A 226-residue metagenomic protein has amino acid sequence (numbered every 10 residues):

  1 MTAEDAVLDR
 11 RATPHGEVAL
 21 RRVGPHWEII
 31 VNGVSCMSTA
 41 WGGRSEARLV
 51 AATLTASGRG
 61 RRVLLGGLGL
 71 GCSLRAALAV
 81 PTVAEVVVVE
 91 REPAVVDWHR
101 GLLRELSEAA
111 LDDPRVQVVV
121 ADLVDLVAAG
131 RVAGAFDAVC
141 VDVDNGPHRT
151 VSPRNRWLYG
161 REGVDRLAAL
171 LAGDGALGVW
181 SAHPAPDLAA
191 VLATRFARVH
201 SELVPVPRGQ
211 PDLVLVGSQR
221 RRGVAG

Functional and structural regions predicted by a protein language model:
M1-E28: N-terminal auxiliary segments of SAM/dcSAM-dependent transferases
R11, T39, A182-G226: Class I S-adenosyl-L-methionine
P25, A40-S45: A short, sequence-level motif marking secondary-structure junctions
P25-G33, D142-G146: Short, basic/glycine-rich phosphate-binding loops at helix/coil junctions that contact nucleotide phosphates
S35-M37: Short, surface-exposed beta-strand-loop junctions and turns on beta-sheet-rich folds
G43-L171, V179-W180, A185, H200 (+2 more regions): The AdoMet/dcAdoMet-binding core of the Class I SAM-like
G175: Glycine-centered, small-residue-biased loops immediately flanking beta-strands in adenine/cofactor-binding cores
